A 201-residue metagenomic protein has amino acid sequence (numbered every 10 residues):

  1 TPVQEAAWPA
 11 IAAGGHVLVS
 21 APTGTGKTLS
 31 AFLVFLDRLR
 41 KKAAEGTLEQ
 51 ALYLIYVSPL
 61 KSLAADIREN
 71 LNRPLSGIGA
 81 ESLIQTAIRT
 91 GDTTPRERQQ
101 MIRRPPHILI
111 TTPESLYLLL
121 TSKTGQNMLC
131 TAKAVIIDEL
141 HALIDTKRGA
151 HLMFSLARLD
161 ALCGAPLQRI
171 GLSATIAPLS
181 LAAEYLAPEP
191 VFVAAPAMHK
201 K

Functional and structural regions predicted by a protein language model:
T1-K201: Conserved P-loop/Walker A NTP-binding site and adjacent catalytic elements of P-loop NTPases
